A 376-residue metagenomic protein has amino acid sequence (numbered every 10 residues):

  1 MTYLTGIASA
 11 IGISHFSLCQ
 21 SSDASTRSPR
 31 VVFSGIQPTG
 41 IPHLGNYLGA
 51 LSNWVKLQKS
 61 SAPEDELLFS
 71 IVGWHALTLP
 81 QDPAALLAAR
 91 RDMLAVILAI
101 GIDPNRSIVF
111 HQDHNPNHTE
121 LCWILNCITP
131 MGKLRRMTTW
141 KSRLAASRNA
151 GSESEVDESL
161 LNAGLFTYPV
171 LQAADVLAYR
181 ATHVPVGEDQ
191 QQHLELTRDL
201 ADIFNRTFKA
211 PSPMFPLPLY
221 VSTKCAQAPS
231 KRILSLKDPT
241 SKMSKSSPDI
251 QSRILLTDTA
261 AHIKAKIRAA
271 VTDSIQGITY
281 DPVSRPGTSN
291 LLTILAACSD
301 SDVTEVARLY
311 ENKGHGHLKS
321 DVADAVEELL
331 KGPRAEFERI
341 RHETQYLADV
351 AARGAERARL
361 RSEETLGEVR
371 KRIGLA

Functional and structural regions predicted by a protein language model:
M1-P29: N-terminal mitochondrial targeting presequence
L18-F33, P38-A174, E328, E338: N-terminal Rossmann-like or analogous alpha/beta NTP/dinucleotide-binding catalytic cores that position adenine
I36-P38, G73-H75, H183, S247 (+1 more regions): Short, histidine-centered active-site or binding-site loop motifs used for metal coordination, general acid-base
G40, T78-Q81, A181, I275 (+1 more regions): Short amphipathic alpha-helical interaction patches enriched in hydrophobic/aromatic residues with interspersed Lys/Arg
I41, G49-S52, H114, P130 (+12 more regions): Short capping/connector residues at structural and topological boundaries
P42-L51, L68, V72-G73, P83-A89 (+6 more regions): Structured ligand/cofactor/substrate-binding pocket environments in proteins
L44, R198-A376: Conserved nucleotide- and phosphate/pyrophosphate-binding catalytic cores in adenylate/nucleotidyl-handling enzymes
T129-R136, A178-P185, A296-V306, R334: Short helix-capping/linker segments at secondary-structure and domain boundaries
